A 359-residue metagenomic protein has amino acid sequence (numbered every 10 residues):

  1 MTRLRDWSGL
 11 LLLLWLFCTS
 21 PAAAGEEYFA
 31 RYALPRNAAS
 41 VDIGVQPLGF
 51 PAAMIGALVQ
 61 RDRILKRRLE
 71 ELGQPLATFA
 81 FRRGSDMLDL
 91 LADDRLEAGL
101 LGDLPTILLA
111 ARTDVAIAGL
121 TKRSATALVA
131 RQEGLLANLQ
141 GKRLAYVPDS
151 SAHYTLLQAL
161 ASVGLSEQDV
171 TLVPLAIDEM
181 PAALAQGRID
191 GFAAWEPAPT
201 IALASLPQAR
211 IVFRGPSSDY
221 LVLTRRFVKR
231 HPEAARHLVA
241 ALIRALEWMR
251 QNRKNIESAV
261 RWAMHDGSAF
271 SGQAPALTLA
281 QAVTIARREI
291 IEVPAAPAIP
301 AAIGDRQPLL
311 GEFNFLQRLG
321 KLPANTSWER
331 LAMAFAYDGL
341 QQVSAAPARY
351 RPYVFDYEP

Functional and structural regions predicted by a protein language model:
M1-R3: N-terminal secretory signal peptides that target proteins for export/translocation
S8-T19: Bacterial N-terminal signal peptides
S20-A24: Sec/Tat signal peptide C-region and signal peptidase I cleavage site
G25-P174, D190-A193, I211-G215, L340-S344 (+1 more regions): Short, glycine-/small- and polar/acidic-enriched structural segments that line small-molecule recognition paths
G49-F50, H231-P323: Secondary-structure end/capping motifs
A77-A80, A276-I290, S327-G339: Short linear loop/turn motifs
P105, L172-V173, D178-A274: Pocket-lining segment of extracytoplasmic ligand-binding domains
L309-P359: Conserved C-terminal helix/tail region of periplasmic/extracytoplasmic solute-binding proteins
